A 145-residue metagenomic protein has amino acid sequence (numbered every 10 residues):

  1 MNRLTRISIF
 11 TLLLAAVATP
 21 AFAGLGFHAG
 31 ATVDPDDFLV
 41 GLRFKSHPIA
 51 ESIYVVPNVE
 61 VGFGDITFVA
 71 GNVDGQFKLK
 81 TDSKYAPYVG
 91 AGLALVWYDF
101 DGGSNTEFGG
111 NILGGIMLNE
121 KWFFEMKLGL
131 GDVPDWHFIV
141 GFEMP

Functional and structural regions predicted by a protein language model:
M1-G24: Cleavable N-terminal export/targeting peptides
I9-L12, E51, V133: A periodicity- and composition-biased signal for non-globular, repetitive helical segments
L14, V140-G141: Short, low-complexity polar/charged micro-motifs in intrinsically disordered terminal tails
F22, G26, Y54, D135-H137: A general secondary-structure boundary signal
A23-A31, P87-V89: Transmembrane beta-strand segments of Gram-negative outer membrane beta-barrel proteins
H28-V40, V61-V69, W97-T106, K127-I139: Solvent-exposed loop/turn segments connecting transmembrane beta-strands in outer-membrane beta-barrel proteins
G41-G102, N111-L113, L118-W122, G141-P145: Gram-negative (and chloroplast) outer-membrane scaffold detector with strong preference for beta-barrel transmembrane
